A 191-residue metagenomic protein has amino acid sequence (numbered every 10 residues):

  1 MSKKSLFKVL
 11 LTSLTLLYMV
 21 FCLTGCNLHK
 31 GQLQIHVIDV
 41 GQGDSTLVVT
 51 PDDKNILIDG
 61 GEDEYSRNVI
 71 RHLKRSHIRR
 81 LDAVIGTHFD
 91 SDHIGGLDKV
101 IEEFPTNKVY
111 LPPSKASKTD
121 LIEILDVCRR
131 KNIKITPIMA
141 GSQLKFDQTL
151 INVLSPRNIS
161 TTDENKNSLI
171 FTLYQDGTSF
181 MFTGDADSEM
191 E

Functional and structural regions predicted by a protein language model:
S2-S13, L17-E191: Non-globular, low-confidence helical/coil segments that flank catalytic cores
